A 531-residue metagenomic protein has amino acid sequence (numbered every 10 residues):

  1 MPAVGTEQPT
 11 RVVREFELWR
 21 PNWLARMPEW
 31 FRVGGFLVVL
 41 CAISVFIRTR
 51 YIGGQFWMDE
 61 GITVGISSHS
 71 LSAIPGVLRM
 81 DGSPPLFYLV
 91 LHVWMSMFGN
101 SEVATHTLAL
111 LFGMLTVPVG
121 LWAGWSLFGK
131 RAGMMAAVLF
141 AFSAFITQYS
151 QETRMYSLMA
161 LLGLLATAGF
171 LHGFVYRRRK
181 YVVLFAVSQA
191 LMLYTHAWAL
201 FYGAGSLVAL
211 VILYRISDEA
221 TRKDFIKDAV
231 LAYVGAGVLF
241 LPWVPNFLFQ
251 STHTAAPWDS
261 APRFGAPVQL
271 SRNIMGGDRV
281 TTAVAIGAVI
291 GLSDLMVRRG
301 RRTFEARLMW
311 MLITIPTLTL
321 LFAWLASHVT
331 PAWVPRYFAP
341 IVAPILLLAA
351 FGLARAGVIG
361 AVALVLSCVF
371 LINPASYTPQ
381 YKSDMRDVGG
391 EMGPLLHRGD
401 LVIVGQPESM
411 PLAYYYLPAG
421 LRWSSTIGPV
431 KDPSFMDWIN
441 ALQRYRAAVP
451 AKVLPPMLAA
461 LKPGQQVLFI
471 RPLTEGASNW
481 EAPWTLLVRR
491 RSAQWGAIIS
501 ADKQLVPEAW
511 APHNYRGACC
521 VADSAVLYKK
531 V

Functional and structural regions predicted by a protein language model:
G5, P9-V531: Terminal, non-globular segments
